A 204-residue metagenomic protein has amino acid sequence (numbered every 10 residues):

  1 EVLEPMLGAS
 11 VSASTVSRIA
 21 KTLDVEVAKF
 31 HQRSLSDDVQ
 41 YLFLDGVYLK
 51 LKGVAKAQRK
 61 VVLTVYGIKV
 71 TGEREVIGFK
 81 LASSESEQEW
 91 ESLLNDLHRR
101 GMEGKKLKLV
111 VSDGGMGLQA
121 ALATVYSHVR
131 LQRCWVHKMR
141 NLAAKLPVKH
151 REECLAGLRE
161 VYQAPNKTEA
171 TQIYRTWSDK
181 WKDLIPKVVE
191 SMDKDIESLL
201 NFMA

Functional and structural regions predicted by a protein language model:
V2, G117, E153, G157 (+2 more regions): A general alpha-helix detector
V2, M6-V111, M116, A120 (+2 more regions): RNase H-like nuclease fold core
S14, K105, H137, K187-E190: Short, solvent-exposed positions on alpha-helices
S14, R18-K21, Q88, M116 (+5 more regions): Residues on a specific face of well-ordered alpha-helices
G72-E73, W135, E153, E197-A204: Short acidic (Asp/Glu) and glycine-rich catalytic loops that position anionic groups and cofactors
K80-S83, K108, S112, A144 (+5 more regions): Hydrophobic alpha-helical scaffolding
L107-G115, A121-A156: Conserved beta-strand -> loop -> alpha-helix junction used to position metal-binding or nucleic-acid-contacting
Q163-A204: Acidic/histidine-rich catalytic cores and adjacent linkers of DNA breakage/strand-transfer/modification proteins
